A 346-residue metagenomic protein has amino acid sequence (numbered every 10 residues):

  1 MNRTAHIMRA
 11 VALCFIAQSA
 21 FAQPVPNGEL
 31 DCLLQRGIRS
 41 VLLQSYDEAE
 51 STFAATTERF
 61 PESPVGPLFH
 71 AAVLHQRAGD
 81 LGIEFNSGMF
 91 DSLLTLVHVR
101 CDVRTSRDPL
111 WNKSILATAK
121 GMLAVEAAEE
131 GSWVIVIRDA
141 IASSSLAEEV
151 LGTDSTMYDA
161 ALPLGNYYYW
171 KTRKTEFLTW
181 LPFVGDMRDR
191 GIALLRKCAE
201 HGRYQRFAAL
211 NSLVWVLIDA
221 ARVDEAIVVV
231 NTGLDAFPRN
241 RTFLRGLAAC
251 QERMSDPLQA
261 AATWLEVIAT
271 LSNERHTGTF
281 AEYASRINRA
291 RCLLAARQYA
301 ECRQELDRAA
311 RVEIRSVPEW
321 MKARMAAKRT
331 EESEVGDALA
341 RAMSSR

Functional and structural regions predicted by a protein language model:
A17-S19: N-terminal signal peptide c-region/cleavage motif recognized by signal peptidases
P24-L33, S40-F53, E62, H70-T156 (+3 more regions): Short coil/linker segments at helix-helix boundaries
Q35, F69, Q76, I115 (+7 more regions): "A position-specific structural signal for the A-helix of alpha-solenoid helical repeats
T56, R104, V150, K197-C198 (+3 more regions): Canonical positions in the second alpha-helix
T57, L151, E200, L234 (+2 more regions): Short coil/turn linkers that connect adjacent helices within long alpha-helical scaffolds, especially alpha-solenoid
I141-S144, E148, F183-I192, L265-A269 (+2 more regions): TPR/TPR-like (Sel1-like) alpha-helical repeat modules
R303-Q304, R311-R346: Terminal, low-structured helical/coil segments at or just beyond the last alpha-helical repeat
